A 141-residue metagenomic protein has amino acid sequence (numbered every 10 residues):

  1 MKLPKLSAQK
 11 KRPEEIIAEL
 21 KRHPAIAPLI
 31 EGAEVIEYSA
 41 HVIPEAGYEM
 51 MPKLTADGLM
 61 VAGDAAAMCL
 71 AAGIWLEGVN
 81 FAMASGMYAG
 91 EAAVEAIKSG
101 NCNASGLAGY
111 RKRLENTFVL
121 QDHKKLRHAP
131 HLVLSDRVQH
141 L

Functional and structural regions predicted by a protein language model:
M1, L6-Q9, E37-Y38, E45-G47 (+6 more regions): Aromatic-enriched hydrophobic runs in primary sequence
M1-V42, E77-N80, E95-S99, R111: Conserved FAD/dinucleotide-binding core of flavoprotein oxidoreductases
S7, M50-K53, G73-F81, N101 (+3 more regions): Alpha-helix capping and helix-loop boundary segments enriched in small/acidic/polar residues
E14-I17, E77-M83, L120, H128 (+1 more regions): Generic alpha-helical propensity signal that fires on short helical segments and nearby coil/disordered stretches
H41-G73, V138-Q139: FAD-binding beta-loop-beta segment adjacent to the flavin cofactor pocket
K53, A62, A66-I97: A conserved active-site cap/scaffold subdomain adjacent to cofactor or substrate pockets
C69, M87-H140: Active-site-proximal substrate-binding core of FAD-dependent oxidoreductases
